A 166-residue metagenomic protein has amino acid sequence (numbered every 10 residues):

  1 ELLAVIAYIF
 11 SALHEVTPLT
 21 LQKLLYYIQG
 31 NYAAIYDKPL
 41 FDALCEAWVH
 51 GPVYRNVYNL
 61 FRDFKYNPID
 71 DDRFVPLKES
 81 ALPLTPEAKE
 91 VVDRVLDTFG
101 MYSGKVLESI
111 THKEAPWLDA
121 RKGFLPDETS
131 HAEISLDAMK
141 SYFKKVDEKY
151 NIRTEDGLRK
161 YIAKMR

Functional and structural regions predicted by a protein language model:
E1-R166: Domain-edge interaction signal
